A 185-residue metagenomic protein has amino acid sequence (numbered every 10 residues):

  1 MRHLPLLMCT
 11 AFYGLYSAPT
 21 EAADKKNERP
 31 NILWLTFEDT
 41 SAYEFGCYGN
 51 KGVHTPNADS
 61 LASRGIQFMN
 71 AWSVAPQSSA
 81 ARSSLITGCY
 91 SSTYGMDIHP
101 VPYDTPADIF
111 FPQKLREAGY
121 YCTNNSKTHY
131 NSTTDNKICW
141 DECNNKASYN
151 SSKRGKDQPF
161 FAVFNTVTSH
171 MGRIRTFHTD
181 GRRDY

Functional and structural regions predicted by a protein language model:
R2, F12-L15, T20-Y185: Formylglycine-dependent sulfatase
